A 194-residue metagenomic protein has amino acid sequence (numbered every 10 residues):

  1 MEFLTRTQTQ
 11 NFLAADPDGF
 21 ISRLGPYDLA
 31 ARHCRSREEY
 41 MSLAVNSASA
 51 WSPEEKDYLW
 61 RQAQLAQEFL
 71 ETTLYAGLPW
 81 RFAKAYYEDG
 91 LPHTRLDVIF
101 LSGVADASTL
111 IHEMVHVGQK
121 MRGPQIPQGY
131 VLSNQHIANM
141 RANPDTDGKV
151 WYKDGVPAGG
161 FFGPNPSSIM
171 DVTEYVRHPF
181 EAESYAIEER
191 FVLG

Functional and structural regions predicted by a protein language model:
M1-D89, R95: A metal-dependent hydrolase signature that marks the N-terminal structural subdomain at the beginning of catalytic folds
K56-Y58, Q62, Q67-D89, V104 (+1 more regions): Metalloprotease/metallohydrolase-associated module, dominated by Zn2+-dependent proteases
D89-I111: Short pre-active-site segment immediately N-terminal to the catalytic Zn-binding motif
H112-E113, E181: Acidic active-site catalytic centers that drive phospho-/nucleotidyl reactions and related ester hydrolyses
M114-N134: Catalytic Zn2+-binding segment of zinc metalloproteases
